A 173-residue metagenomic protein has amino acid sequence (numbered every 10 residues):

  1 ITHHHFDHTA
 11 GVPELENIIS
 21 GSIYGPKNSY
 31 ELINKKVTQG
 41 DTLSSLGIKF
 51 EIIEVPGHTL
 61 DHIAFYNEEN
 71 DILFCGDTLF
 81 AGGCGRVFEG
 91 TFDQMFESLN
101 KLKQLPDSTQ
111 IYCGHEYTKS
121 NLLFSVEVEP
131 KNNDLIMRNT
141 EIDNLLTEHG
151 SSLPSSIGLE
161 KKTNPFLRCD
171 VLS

Functional and structural regions predicted by a protein language model:
I1, N28, G114, T118 (+1 more regions): Proline- and acidic/polar-enriched loop/turn elements at helix boundaries
I1-I52, E141: Active-site HxH/HxHxD metal-binding segment of metal-dependent hydrolases
T2, Y30, K36, F80 (+3 more regions): Preference for short coil/turn "hinge" residues that link or interrupt alpha-helices
G11, G25, S44-L46, G83-G85 (+3 more regions): Glycine-centered flexibility motif
S20-K27, F74-G76, N132-I136: Short hydrophobic/aromatic-enriched beta-strand-loop microsegments
I33-E129: Catalytic core of the metallo-beta-lactamase
N100-Q110, K119-S173: Accessory terminal helices/loops
